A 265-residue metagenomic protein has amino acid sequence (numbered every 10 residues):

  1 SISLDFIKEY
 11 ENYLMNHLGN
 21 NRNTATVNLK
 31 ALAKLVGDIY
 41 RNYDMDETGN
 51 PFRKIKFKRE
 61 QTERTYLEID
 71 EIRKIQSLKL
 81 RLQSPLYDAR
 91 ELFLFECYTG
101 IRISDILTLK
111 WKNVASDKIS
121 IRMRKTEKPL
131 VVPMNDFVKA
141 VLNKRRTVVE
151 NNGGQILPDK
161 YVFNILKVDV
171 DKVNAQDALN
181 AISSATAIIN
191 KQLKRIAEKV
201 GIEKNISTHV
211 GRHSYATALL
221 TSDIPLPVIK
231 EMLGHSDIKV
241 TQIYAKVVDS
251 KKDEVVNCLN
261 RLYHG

Functional and structural regions predicted by a protein language model:
I2-D5, H17-P51: N-terminal DNA-binding recognition helix of tyrosine site-specific recombinases/integrases
R22, T26, E47-I103, L107: Basic, Lys/Arg- and aromatic-enriched nucleic-acid-binding interface segment
Q61, T126-K144, L157-R195: C-terminal catalytic core of Y-nucleophile DNA break-rejoin enzymes
Y66, M123-E127, V168-D169, L233-C258: Catalytic-site neighborhood detector that most strongly recognizes the C-terminal catalytic loop/helix of tyrosine
R81-L86, V132, E150-Q155, A181-S183 (+1 more regions): Short, basic (Lys/Arg/His-rich) helix/loop patches that form interaction surfaces in the mid-to-C-terminal regions
T99, T108-E150: Conserved tyrosine-mediated DNA breakage-rejoining catalytic core shared by Y-recombinases
N113-K118, E203-K204, I224-I243, E254: Short, polar N-cap/turn motifs at the start of nucleic acid-interacting alpha helices
P133-D136, A140, K144-R146, K246-G265: DNA/chromatin major-groove-contacting recognition/catalytic segments
